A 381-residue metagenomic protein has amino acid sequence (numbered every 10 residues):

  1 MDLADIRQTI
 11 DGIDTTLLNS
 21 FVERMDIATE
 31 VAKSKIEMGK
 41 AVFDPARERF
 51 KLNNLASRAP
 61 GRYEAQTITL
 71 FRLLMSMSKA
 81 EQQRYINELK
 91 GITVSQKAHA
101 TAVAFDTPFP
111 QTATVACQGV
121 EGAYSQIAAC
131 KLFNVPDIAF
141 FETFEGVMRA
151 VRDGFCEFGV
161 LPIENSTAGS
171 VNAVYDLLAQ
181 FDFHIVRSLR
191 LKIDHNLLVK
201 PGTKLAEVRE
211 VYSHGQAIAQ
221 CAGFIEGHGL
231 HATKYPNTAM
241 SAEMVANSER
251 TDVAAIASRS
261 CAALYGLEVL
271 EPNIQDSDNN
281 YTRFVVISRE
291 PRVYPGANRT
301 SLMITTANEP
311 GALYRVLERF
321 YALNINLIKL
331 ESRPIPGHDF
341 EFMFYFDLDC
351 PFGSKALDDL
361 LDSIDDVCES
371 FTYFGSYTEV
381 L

Functional and structural regions predicted by a protein language model:
M1-L381: Domain-level signature for soluble enzymes in the chorismate/prephenate branch of the shikimate pathway
